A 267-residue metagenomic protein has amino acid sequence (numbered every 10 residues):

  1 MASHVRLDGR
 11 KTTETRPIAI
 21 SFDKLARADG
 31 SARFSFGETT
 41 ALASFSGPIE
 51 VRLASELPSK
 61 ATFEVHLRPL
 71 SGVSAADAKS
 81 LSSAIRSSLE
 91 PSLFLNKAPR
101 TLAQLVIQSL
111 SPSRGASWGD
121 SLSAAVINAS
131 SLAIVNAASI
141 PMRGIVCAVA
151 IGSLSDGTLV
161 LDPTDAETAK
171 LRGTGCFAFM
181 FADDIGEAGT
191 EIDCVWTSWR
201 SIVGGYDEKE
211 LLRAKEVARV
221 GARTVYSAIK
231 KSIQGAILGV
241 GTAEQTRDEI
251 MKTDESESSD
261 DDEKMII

Functional and structural regions predicted by a protein language model:
M1-I267: Polyanion-binding surfaces on beta-sheet-dominated domains and ring/shell assemblies
